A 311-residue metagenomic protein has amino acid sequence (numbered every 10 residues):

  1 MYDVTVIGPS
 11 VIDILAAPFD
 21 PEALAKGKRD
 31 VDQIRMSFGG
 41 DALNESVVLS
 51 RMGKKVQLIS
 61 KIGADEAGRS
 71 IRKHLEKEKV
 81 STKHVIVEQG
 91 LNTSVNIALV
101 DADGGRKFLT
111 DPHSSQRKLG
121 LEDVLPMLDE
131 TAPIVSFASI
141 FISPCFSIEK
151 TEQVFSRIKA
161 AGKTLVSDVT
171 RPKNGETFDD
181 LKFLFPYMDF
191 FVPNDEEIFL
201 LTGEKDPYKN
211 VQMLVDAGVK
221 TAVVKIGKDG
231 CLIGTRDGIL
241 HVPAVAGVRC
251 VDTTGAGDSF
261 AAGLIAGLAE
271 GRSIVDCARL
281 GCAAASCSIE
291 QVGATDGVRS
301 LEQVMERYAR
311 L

Functional and structural regions predicted by a protein language model:
M1-I7, I14, D30, R157 (+1 more regions): Conserved phosphate-binding/catalytic region of the ribokinase-like
M1-K61, E66-V80: Glycine-rich phosphate/adenosyl-contacting loop at the front of the ribokinase-like
M1-V11, H74-V87, D101-F190, D195-L240 (+2 more regions): Ribokinase/PfkB-type carbohydrate-kinase core domain
Q33-D41, I86-G90, G255: Active-site nucleophile and cofactor-binding loops and adjacent substrate-binding regions of central metabolic enzymes
S46, I71, V154-F155, A284: Aromatic/hydrophobic pocket-lining residues that form π-stacking "cages" and hydrophobic walls in ligand
L49, N194, G257: Short, conserved phosphate/pyrophosphate- and ester-handling motifs at nucleotide-, phospho-/glycolipid
M52, L91-T93, G227: Short, basic and Ser/Thr-rich N-terminal targeting/leader segments
